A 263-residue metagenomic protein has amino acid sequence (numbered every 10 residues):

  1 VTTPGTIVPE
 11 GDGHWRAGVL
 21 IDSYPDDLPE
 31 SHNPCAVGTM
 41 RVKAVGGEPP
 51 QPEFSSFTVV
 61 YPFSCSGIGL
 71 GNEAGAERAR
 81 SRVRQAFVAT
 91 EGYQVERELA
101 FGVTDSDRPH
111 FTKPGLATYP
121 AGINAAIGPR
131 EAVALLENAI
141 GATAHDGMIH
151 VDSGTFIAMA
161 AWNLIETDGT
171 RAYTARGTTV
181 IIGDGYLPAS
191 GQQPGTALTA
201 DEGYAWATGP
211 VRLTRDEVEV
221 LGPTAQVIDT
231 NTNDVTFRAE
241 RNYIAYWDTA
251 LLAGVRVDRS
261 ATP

Functional and structural regions predicted by a protein language model:
V1-F63: Assembly/oligomerization interface modules of large self-assembling protein complexes
P4, D12, A17-G18, R108 (+6 more regions): Intrinsically disordered, low-complexity regions
P4-G5, E77, T236-F237: Alpha-helical interaction segments
P9, T199-P263: Hydrophobic, glycine-enriched assembly/anchoring segments
H14, G18, T39, G169 (+2 more regions): Intrinsically disordered, low-complexity sequence elements enriched in Ser/Thr/Gly/Pro
R41-G69, E73, E91, T118 (+2 more regions): The transition from N-terminal targeting/processing segments to the mature protein
G71-G141: Alpha-helical scaffold segments that mediate packing/assembly in large oligomeric complexes
E137, G141-I228: Extended oligomerization regions of viral-like shell subunits
